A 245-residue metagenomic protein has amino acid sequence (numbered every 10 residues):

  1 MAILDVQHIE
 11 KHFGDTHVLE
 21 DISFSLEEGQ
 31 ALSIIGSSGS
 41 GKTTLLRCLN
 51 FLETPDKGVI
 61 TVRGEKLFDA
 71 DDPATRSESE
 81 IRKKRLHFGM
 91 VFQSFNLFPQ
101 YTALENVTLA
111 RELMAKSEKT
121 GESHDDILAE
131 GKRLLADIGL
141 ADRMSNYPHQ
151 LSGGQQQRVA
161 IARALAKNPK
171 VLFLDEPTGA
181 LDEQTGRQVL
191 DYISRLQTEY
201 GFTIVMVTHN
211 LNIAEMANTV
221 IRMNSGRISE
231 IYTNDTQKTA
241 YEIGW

Functional and structural regions predicted by a protein language model:
A2-M223: ABC family nucleotide-binding domain
R227-W245: Conserved beta-strand-loop-alpha-helix hinge in the C-terminal portion of ABC ATPase nucleotide-binding domains
